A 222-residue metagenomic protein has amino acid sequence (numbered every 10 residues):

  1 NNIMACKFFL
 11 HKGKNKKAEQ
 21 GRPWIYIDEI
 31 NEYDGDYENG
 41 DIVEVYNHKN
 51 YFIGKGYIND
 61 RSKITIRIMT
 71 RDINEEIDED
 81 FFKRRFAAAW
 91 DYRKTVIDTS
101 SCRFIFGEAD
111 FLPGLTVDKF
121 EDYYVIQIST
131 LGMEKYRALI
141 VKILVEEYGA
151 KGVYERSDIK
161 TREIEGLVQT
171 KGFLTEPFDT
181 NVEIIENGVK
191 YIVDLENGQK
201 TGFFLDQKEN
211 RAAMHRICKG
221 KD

Functional and structural regions predicted by a protein language model:
N2-L115, K119: Non-catalytic accessory regions of SAM-dependent methyltransferases
G107-L112, T116-D118, E134-F203: Non-catalytic substrate-recognition/targeting regions of SAM-dependent transferases
E121-E134: A short interface-forming secondary-structure element
D122, Y191, N210: Conserved hydrophobic/aromatic pocket- or pore-lining residues that grip, position, or stack substrates in active sites
R211-A212, R216: Charge-patterned, long linear interaction tracts outside catalytic cores
G220-D222: Conserved class I S-adenosyl-L-methionine
